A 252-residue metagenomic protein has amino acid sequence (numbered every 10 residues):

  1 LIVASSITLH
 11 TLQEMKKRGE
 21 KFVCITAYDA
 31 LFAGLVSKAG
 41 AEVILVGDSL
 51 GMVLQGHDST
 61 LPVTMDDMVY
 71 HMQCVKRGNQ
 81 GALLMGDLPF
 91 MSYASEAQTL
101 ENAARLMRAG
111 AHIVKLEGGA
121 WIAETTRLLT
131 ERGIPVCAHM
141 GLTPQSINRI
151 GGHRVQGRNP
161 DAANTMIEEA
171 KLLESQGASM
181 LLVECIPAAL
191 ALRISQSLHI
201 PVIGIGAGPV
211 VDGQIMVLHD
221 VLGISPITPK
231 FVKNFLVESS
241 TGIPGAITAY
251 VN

Functional and structural regions predicted by a protein language model:
I2-N234, E238-N252: Alpha/beta enzyme core
